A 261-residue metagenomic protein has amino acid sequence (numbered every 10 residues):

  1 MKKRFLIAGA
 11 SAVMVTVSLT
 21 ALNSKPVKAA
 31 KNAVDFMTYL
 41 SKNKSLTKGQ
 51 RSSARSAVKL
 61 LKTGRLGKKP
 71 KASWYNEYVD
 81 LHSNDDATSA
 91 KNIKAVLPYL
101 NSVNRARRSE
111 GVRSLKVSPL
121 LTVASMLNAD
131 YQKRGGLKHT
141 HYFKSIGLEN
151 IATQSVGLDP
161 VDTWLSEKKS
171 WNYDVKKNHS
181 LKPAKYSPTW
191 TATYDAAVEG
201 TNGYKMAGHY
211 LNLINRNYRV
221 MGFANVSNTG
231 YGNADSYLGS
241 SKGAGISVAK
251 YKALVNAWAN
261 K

Functional and structural regions predicted by a protein language model:
M1-K31: Gram-positive Sec-dependent secretion signals
K2-K3, L22, K28-A29, R107 (+3 more regions): Broad hydrophobic/π-residue packing in well-ordered secondary structure
F5, S18-A21, Y39, S45 (+5 more regions): Acidic/proline-rich low-complexity IDRs
A12, S52, G67-P70, P160 (+2 more regions): Polar low-complexity intrinsically disordered regions enriched in Ser/Thr and small residues
A30-K44, K144-K250, L254-W258: A well-ordered secondary-structure block
N32-L148, Y210, R216-N228: Short, well-ordered surface patches within globular domains
